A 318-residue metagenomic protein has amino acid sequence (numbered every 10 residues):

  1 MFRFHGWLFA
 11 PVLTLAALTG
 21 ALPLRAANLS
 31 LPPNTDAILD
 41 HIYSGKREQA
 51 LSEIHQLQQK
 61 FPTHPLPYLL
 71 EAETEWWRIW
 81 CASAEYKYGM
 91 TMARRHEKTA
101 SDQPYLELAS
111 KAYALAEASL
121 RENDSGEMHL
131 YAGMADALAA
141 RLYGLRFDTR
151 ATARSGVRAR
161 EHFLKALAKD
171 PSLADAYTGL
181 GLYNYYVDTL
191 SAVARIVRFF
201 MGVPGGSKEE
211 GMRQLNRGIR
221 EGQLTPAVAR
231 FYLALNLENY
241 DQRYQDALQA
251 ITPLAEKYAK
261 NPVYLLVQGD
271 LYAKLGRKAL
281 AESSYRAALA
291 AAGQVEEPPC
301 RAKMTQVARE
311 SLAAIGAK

Functional and structural regions predicted by a protein language model:
M1-P11: Bacterial N-terminal signal peptides that target proteins for export
A10-G20: Bacterial N-terminal signal peptides
L22-A26: Sec/Tat signal peptide C-region and signal peptidase I cleavage site
A27-P33, H41-E53, E71-G126, Y131-S172 (+3 more regions): Short coil/linker segments at helix-helix boundaries
K60, E122, K169, E221-G222 (+2 more regions): Structural marker of alpha-solenoid helical repeat scaffolds
H64, S125, L173, T225-P226 (+2 more regions): Residue-level recognition of tetratricopeptide repeat
W77, L138, Y186, N239 (+2 more regions): Register position in tetratricopeptide repeats
R220-L224, Q294-K318: Terminal, low-structured helical/coil segments at or just beyond the last alpha-helical repeat
